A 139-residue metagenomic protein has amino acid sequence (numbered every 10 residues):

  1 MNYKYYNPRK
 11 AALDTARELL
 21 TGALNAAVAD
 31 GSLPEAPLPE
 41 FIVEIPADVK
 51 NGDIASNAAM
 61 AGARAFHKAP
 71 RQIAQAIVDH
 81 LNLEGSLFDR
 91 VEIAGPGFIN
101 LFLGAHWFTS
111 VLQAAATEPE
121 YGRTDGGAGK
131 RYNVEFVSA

Functional and structural regions predicted by a protein language model:
M1-G127: N-terminal alpha-helical targeting/anchoring segments
G126-A139: Residues forming anionic-ligand binding surfaces in small-molecule and nucleic-acid pockets of primarily soluble enzymes
